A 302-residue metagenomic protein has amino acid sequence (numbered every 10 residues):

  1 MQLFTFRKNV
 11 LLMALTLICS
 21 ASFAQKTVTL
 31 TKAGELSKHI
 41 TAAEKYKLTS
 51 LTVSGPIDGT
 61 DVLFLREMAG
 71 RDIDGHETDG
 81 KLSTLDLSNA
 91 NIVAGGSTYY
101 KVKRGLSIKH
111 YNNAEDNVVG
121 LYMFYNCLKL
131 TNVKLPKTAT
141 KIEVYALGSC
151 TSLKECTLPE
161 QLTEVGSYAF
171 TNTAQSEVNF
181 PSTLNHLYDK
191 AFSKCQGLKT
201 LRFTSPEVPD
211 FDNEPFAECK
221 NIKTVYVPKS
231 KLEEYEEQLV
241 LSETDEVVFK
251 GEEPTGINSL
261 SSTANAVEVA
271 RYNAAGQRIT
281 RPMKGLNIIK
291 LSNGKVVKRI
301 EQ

Functional and structural regions predicted by a protein language model:
M1-K26: Bacterial Sec-dependent N-terminal signal peptides
F6, I288-Q302: C-terminal tail/sorting-segment detector
Q25-K32, T49-I57, G75-S97, K103-N117 (+6 more regions): Structural signature of tandem-repeat unit edges
T27-K47, R66, N273-I279: Acidic Gly/Asp/Thr-rich repetitive segments characteristic of extracellular carbohydrate-active and adhesion proteins
G34-E44, T60-G70, D74, D189-K190 (+2 more regions): Short, T/G/N/S-enriched strand-turn elements that build extracellular solenoid repeat scaffolds
G120-M123, E143-G148, G166-A169, Y188-A191 (+1 more regions): Consensus positions within tandem repeat domains that build extended binding/scaffold surfaces
G251-A275: Residue-level detector of functionally pivotal "anchor" positions at catalytic/ligand-binding pockets or at interdomain
N273-N293: Short, surface-exposed loop/turn motifs with a glycine/proline- and acidic-biased composition
